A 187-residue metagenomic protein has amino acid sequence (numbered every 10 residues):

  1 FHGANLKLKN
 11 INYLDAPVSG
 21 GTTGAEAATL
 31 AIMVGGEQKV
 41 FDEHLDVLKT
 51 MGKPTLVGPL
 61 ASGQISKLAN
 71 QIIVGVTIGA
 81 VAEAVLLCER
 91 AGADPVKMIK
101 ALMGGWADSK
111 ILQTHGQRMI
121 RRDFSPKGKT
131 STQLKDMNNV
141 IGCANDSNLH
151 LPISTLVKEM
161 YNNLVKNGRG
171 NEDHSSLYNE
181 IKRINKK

Functional and structural regions predicted by a protein language model:
F1-I72: Rossmann-fold dinucleotide-binding core
A27-V34, T55, P59-A91, L102-T114 (+1 more regions): Active-site-proximal catalytic alpha-helix in oxidoreductases
L60, Q64, D108-H174: Interdomain hinge/lid region at the active-site interface of Rossmann-like NAD(P)-dependent oxidoreductases
L87-C88, C143-A144, E180: Helix-loop "lid/cap" segments that line or gate small-molecule binding pockets
D94-G104, T155-E159: Beta-strand segments within the central parallel beta-sheet cores of soluble alpha/beta enzyme folds
N171-K187: Short, basic/aromatic-enriched C-terminal tail that caps enzymatic domains
